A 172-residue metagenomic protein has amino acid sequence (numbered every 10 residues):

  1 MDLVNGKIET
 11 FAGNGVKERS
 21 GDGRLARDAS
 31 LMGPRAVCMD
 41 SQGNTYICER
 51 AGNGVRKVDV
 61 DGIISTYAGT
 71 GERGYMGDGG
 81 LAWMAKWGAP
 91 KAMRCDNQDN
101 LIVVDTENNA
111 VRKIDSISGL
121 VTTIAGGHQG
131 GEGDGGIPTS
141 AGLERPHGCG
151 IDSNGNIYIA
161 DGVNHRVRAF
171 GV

Functional and structural regions predicted by a protein language model:
D2-G6, V58-G62, D115-G119, G171-V172: Short loop/turn segments that connect beta-strands within beta-propeller blades
L3, R50, T106-E107, G162: Short loop/turn segments immediately following the C-termini of beta-strands
G6-G33, I63-A89, S118-R145: Gly/Pro-rich loop segments of beta-rich domains
M39-Q42, C95-Q98, I151-N154: Residue-level detector of Asp-centered blade-edge/turn motifs that repeat once per structural unit in beta-propeller
N44-I47, N100-V103, N156-I159: Conserved beta-propeller blade signature
N53-R56, N109-V111, H165-R168: Structural signal for beta-propeller blades
R145-V172: Blade-level signature of beta-propeller repeat domains, shared across WD40, Kelch, NHL, RCC1 and BNR/Asp-box propellers
